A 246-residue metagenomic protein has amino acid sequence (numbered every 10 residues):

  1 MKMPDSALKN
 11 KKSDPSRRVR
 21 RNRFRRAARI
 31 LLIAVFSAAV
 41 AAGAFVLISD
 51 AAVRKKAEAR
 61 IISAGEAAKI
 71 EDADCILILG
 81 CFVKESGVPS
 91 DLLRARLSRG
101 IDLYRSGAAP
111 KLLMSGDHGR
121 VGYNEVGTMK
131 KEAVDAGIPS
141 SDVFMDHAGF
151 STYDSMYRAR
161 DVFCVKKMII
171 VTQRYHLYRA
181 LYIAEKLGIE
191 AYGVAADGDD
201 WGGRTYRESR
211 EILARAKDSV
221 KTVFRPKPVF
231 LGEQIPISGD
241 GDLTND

Functional and structural regions predicted by a protein language model:
K2-D5, K9, I48-S209: A structural signal for short, hydrophobic/glycine-enriched beta-strand patches
K2-N22: Terminal targeting segments of Actinobacterial cell-envelope proteins
S16-G65: N-terminal type II signal-anchor transmembrane helix that functions as the membrane-insertion/stop-transfer segment
A73, K227-D246: Short linear elements at protein peripheries
R120-E125, Y192-A195, A214-K221, S238-L243: A general structural signal for short secondary-structure boundary/capping elements
E208-F230: A transmembrane-helix-recognition feature enriched in membrane-embedded lipid enzymes and envelope glyco-/phospholipid
